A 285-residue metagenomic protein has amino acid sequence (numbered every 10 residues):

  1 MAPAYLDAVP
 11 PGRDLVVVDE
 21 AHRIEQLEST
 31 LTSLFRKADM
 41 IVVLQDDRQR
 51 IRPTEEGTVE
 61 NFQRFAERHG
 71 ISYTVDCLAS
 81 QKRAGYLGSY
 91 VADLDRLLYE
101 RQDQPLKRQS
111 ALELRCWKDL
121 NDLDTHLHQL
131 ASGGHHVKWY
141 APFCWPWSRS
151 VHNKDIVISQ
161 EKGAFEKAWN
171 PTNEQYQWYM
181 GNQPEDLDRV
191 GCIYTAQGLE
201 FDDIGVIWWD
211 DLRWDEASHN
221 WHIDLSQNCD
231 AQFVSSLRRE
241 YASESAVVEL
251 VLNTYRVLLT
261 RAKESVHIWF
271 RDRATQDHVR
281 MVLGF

Functional and structural regions predicted by a protein language model:
M1-K37, D188-C192, T254: Conserved RecA-like ASCE ATPase "motif II neighborhood" in helicase/translocase motors
A8-G12, F35-R36, Q129-H136, T260: Flexible, charged surface loops at secondary-structure boundaries
R13-D19, T172-G181, D230-A242: Short, basic, glycine/proline-bearing loop/turn elements
L15-D19, V42, Y140, G205-I207: Structural motif
V18-L78: Signature of the SF2 helicase/ATPase Hel1-core->accessory helical subdomain module
V42, D186-F285: C-terminal accessory regions
R52-G57, H69-D93, Y99-W221, V248: Conserved helicase/translocase motor-coupling segment
T58-E67, N153-Q160, D277-F285: Short, aromatic/basic amphipathic alpha-helical patches
